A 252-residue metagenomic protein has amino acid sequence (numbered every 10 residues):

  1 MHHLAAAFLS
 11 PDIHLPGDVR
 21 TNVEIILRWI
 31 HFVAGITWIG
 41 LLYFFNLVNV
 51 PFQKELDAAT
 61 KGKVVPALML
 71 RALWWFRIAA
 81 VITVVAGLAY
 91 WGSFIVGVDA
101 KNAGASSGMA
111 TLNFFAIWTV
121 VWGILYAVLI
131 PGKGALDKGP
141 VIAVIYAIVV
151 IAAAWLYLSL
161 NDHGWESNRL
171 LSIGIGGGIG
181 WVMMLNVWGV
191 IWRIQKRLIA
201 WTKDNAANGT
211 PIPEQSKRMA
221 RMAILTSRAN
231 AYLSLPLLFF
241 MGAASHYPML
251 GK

Functional and structural regions predicted by a protein language model:
H2-K252: Polytopic transmembrane helical bundles with strong interfacial aromatic enrichment
